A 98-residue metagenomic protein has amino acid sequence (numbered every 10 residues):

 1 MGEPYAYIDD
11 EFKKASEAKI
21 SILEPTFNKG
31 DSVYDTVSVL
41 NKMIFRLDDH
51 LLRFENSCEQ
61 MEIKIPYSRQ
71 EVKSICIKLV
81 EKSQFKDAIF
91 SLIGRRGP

Functional and structural regions predicted by a protein language model:
M1-P98: Conserved alpha/beta cores of soluble small-molecule-handling proteins
